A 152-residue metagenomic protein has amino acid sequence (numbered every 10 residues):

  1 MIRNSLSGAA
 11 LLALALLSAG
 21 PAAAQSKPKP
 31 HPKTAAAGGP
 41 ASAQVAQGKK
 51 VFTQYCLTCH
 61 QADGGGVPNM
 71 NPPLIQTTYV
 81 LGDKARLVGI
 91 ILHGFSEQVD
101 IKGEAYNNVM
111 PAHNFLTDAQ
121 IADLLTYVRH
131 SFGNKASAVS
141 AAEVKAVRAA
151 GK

Functional and structural regions predicted by a protein language model:
M1-A10: Bacterial N-terminal signal peptides that target proteins for export
I2-R3, Q25-K27: N-terminal acidic, proline/glycine-rich, low-complexity intrinsically disordered segments
A9-A19: Bacterial N-terminal signal peptides
G20-A24: Sec/Tat signal peptide C-region and signal peptidase I cleavage site
S26-V51, M70, S140, V147 (+1 more regions): Electrostatic cytochrome c docking/interface patches
A41-V67, V80-H93: Sequence/structural segment immediately N-terminal to covalent heme-attachment motifs in c-type and related
P68-I75, S96-G151: Axial heme c-ligation environment in periplasmic c-type cytochrome domains
